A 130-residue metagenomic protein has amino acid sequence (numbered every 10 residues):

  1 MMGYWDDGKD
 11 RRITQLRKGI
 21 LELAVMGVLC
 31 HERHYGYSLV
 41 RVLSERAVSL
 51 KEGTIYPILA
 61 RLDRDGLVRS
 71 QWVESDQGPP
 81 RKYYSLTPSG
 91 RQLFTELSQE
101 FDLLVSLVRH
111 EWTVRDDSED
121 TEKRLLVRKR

Functional and structural regions predicted by a protein language model:
M1-L16, R69, T95-R130: C-terminal regulatory/oligomerization modules of transcriptional regulators
I13-T54, A60, V73: N-terminal helix-turn-helix DNA-binding core of bacterial DNA-binding proteins
I58, D76-Q77, R109: Positions that flank functional sites
G66: Glycine-centered, phosphate/nucleic-acid-interacting loop/turn motifs that mediate DNA/RNA or nucleotide
W72, D76-G78, L103: Histidine- and aromatic-rich ligand-binding microenvironments
D76, P80-S98: Basic, amphipathic "hinge/linker" alpha-helix immediately C-terminal to the N-terminal HTH DNA-binding motif
